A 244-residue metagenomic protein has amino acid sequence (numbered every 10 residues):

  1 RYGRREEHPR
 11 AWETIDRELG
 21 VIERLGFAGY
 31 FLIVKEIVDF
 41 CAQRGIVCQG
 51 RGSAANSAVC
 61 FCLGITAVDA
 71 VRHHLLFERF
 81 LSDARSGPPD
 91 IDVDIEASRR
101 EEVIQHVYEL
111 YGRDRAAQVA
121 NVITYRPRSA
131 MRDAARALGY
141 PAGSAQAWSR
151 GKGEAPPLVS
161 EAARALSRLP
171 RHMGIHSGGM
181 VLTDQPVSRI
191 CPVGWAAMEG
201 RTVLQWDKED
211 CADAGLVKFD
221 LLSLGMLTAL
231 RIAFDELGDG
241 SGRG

Functional and structural regions predicted by a protein language model:
R1-G244: Alpha-helical scaffold/interaction cores of sigma-54-like transcription cofactors and many family A DNA polymerases
